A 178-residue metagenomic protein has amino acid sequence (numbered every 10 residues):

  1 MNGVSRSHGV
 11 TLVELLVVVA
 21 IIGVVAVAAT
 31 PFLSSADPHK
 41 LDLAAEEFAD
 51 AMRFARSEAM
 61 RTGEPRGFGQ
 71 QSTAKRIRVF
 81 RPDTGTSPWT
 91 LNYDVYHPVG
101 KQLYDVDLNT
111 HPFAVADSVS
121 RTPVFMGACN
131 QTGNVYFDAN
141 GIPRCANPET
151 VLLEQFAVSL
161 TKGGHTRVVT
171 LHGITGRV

Functional and structural regions predicted by a protein language model:
N2-G3, V10-R53, S57, R61 (+2 more regions): N-terminal helix-rich module
